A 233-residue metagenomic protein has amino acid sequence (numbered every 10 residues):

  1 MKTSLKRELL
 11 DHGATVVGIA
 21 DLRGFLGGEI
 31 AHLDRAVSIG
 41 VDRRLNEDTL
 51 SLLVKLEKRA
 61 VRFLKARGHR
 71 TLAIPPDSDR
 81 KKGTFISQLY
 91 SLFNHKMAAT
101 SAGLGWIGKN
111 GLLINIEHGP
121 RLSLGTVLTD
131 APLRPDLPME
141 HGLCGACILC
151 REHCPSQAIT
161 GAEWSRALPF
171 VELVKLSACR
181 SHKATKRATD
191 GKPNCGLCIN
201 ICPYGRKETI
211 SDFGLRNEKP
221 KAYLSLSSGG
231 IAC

Functional and structural regions predicted by a protein language model:
M1-G28: N-terminal amphipathic, basic helical "cap/leader" segment at the start of enzyme domains
A20-L22, I39-D42: Acidic/polar N-terminal loop/beta-strand segments that form early-domain functional surfaces
G27-G28, D34-A36, D42-G214, Y223 (+1 more regions): Catalytic cores of enzyme domains
S225-G229: Short Gly/Ser/Thr- and charged-rich N-terminal loops/segments that act as flexible capping/hinge elements
